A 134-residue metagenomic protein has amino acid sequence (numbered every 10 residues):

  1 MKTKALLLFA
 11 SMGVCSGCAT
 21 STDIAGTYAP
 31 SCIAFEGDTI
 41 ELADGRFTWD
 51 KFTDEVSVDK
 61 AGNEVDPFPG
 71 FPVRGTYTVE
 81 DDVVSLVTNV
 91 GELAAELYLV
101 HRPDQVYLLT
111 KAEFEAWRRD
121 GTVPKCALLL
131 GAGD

Functional and structural regions predicted by a protein language model:
M1-L7: Bacterial N-terminal signal peptides that target proteins for export
L7-C15: Bacterial N-terminal signal peptides
C18-R74, T78-D134: Lipid interaction determinants
